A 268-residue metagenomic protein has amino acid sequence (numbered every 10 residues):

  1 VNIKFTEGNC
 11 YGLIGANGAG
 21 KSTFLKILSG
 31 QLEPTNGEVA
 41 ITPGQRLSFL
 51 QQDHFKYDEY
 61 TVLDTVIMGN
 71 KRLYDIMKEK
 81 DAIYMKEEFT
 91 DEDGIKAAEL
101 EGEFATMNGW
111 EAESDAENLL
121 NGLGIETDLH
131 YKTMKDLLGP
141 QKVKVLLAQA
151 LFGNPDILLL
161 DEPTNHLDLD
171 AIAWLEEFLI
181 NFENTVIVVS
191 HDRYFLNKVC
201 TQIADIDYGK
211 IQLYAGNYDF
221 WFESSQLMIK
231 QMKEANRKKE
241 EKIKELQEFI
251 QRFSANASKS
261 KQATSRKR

Functional and structural regions predicted by a protein language model:
V1-N236: ABC ATP-binding cassette signature C-motif
S224-N256, S260-K267: Intracellular alpha-helical coupling/juxtamembrane segments of multi-pass membrane proteins
